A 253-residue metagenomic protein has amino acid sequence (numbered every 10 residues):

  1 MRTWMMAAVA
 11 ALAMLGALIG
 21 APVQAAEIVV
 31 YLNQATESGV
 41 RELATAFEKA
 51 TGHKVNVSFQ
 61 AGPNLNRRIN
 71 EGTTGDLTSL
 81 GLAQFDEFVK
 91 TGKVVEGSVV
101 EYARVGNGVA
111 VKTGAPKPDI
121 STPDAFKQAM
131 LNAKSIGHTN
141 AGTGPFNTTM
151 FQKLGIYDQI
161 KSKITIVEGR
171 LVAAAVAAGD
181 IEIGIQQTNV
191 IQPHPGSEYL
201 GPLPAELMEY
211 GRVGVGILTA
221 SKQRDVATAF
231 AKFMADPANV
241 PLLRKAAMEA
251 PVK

Functional and structural regions predicted by a protein language model:
M1-W4: Positively charged n-region of N-terminal signal peptides that target proteins for export
A7-I19: Bacterial N-terminal signal peptides
A21, A25-F59, P63, R67-E71 (+4 more regions): Exported/periplasmic ABC-transporter solute-binding proteins
G75: Dinucleotide-binding Rossmann-like beta1-alpha1 core, especially the glycine-rich loop that anchors the ADP
T78: A short, conserved beta-strand element in the Rossmann-like catalytic core that flanks the donor/metal-binding loop
